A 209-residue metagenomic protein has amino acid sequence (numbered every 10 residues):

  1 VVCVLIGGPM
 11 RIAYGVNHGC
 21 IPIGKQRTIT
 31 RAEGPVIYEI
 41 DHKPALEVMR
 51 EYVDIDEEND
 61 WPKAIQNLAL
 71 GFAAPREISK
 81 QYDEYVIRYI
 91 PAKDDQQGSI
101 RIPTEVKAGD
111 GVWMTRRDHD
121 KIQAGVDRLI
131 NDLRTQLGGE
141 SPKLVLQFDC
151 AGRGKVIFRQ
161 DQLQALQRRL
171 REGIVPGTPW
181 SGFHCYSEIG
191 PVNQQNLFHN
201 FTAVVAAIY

Functional and structural regions predicted by a protein language model:
V1-G173, T178, F183-Y209: Small-residue-enriched flexible segments
